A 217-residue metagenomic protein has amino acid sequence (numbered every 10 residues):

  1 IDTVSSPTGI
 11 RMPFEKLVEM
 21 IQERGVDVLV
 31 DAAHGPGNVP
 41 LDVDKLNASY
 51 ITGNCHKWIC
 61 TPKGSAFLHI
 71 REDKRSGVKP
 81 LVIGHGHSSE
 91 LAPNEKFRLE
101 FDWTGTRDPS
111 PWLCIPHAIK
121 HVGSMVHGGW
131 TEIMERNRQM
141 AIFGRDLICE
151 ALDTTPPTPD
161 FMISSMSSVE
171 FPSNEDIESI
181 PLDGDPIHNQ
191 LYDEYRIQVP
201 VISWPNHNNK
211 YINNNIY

Functional and structural regions predicted by a protein language model:
I1-A33, G37, W58: Active-site phosphate-binding strand-loop segment of PLP-dependent enzymes
L29-D31, T52, K79, P157 (+1 more regions): Structural detector of well-ordered beta-strand residues that form the stable sheet scaffold of enzyme domains
L46-L91: Active-site PLP attachment segment
E95-S110: A short glycine-threonine-serine/GTX helix/turn-capping micro-motif
P111, I115-P157: Conserved PLP-dependent catalytic core of the aminotransferase class-I/II
E135-I142, C149-E194: Conserved PLP-binding catalytic core of the aspartate aminotransferase-like
I180-L182, N189-Y217: PLP-dependent enzyme catalytic core of the Aspartate aminotransferase-like
